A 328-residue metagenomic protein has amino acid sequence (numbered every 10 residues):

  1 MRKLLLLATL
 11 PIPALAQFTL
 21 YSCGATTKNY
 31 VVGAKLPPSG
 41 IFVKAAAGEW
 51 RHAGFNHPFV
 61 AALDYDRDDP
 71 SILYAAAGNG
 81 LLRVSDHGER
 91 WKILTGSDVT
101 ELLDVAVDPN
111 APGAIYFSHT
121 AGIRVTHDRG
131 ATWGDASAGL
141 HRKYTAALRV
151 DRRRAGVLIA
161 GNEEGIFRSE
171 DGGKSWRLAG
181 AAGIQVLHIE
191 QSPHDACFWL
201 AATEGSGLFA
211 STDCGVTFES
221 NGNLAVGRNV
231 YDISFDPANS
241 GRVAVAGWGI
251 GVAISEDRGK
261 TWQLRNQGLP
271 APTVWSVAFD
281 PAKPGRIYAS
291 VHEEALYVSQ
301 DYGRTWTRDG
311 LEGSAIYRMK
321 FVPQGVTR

Functional and structural regions predicted by a protein language model:
R2-L6, I12-R328: Extracellular glycan-interacting surfaces
